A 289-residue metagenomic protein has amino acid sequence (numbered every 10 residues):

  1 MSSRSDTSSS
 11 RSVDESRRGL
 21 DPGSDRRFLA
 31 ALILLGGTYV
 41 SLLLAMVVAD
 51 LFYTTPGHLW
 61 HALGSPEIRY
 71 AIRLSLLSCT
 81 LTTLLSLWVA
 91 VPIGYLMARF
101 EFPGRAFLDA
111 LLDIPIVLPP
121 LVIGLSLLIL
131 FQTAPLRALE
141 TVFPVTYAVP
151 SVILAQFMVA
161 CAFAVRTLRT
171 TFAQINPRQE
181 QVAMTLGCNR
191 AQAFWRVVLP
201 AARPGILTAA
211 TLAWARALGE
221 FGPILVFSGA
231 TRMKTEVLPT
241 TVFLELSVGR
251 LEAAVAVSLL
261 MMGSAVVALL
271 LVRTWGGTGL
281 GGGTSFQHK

Functional and structural regions predicted by a protein language model:
M1-R26: Short, Lys/Arg-rich, polar N-terminal cytosolic tail immediately upstream of the first transmembrane signal-anchor
G23-T55, P66-A173, V197, A201-G222 (+3 more regions): Membrane-water interface segments at the C-terminal ends of transmembrane alpha-helices in multi-pass inner-membrane
H58-G64: A short amphipathic helical element positioned immediately N-terminal to and/or at the very start of a transmembrane
P103, C188-R190: Short coil/turn motifs that cap or connect alpha-helices
R169-E180, R190: Membrane-helix/interface signature in polytopic inner-membrane proteins
A183: The alpha-helix within a helix-turn-helix
L186-G187, P200: Glycine/proline-centered hinge or cleavage motifs at structural transition points of membrane proteins
P223-G249, F286: Glycine-rich helix-loop "coupling/hinge" segments at transmembrane-helix boundaries in multipass transporters
